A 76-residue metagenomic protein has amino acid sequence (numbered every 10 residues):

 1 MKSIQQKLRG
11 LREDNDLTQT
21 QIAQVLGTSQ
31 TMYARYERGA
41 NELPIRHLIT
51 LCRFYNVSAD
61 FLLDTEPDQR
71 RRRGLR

Functional and structural regions predicted by a protein language model:
M1-Q6, R70-R72: A detector for short, charged/polar N-terminal pre-domain segments
Q6-Q21, V25, T50: Short basic helix-loop element that most often maps to the first helix and adjoining turn of HTH DNA-binding modules
L8, I22-A23, Y33-Y36, L62: Conserved hydrophobic/aromatic packing and binding residues within compact polymer-binding modules
L26-E42: Recognition helix of helix-turn-helix/homeodomain-like DNA-binding domains that insert into the DNA major groove
G27, R46-F61: DNA major-groove recognition helix of helix-turn-helix/homeodomain DNA-binding modules
E37, Y55, L63-E66: DNA major-groove recognition helix of helix-turn-helix
L63-R76: Short, charged recognition helix plus adjacent turn of helix-turn-helix-like nucleic-acid-binding domains
